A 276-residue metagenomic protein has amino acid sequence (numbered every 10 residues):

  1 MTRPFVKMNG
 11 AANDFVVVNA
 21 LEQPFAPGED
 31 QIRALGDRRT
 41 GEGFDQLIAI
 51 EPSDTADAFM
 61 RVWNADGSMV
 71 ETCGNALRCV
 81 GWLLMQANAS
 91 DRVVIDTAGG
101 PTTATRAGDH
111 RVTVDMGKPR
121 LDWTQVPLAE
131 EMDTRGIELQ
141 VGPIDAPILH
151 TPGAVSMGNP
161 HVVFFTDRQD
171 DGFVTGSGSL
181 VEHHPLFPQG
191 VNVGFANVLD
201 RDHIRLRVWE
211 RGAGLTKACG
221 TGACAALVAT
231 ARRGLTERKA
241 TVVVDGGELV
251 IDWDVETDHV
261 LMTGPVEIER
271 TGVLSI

Functional and structural regions predicted by a protein language model:
M1-H110, A146, V162-I276: A glycine-rich beta-to-alpha transition motif near the start of alpha/beta enzyme domains, typified by
A11, G43, M132, V155-M157: Short, surface-exposed loop/turn motifs at beta-strand boundaries within globular domains
V114, G153, R207: Beta-strand scaffold of nucleotide-dependent catalytic cores
G117: Segments forming oxygen-rich coordination pockets for charged ligands
R120-D122: Ligand-binding beta-strand-loop-alpha-helix segment within the catalytic cores of soluble metabolic enzymes
A129-E138, S179, H183-F187: Short, conserved active-site entrance elements at the starts or edges of catalytic domains
R135-D171: Internal active-site segments that recognize and position negatively charged phosphoryl groups and nucleotide moieties
